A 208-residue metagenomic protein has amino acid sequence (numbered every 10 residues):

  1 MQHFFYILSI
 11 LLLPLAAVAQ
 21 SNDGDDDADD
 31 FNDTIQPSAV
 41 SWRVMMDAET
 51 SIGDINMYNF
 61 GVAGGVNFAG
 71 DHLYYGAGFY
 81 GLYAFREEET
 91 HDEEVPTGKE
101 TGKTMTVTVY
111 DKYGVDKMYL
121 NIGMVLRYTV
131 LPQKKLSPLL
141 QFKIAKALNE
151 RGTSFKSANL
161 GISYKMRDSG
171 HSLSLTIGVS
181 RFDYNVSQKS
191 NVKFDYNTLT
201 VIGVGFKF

Functional and structural regions predicted by a protein language model:
M1-N22: Bacterial Sec-dependent N-terminal signal peptides
A19-G76, G203-K207: Short glycine/proline- and aromatic-enriched beta-strand/turn motifs that initiate or cap beta-hairpins
D23-A48, R86-K112, G178-D183, S187-S190: Primarily recognizes Gram-negative and organellar outer-membrane beta-barrels
D47-S51, Y80-A84, Q141-N149, G178-F182 (+1 more regions): Outer-membrane beta-barrel pore domains and translocons
E49-I55, V109-V115, A147-R151, S187-K193: Outer-membrane beta-barrel domain signature
G61-N159, Y164-H171: Gram-negative (and chloroplast) outer-membrane scaffold detector with strong preference for beta-barrel transmembrane
T153-I202: A generic hydrophobic-segment detector
